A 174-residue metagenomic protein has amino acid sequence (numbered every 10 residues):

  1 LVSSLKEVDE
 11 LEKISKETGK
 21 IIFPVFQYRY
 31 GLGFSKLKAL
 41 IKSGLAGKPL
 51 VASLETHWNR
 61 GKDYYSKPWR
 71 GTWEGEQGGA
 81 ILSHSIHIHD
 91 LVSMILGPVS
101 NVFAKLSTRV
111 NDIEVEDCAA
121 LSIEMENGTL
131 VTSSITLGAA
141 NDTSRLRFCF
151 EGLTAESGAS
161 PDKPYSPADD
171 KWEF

Functional and structural regions predicted by a protein language model:
L1-R29, G44: Beta-strand-loop-alpha-helix segment that lines the small-molecule cofactor/substrate pocket of alpha/beta enzymes
V2-S4, R29, L106-T108, G138-A139 (+1 more regions): Conserved beta-strand edge residues that scaffold enzyme active sites
E17-T18, K48, P98, E151: Structured helix-beta-strand junction loops
Y28-D112: Predominantly a Rossmann-like dinucleotide-binding segment in NAD(P)-dependent oxidoreductases
N111-E116, E126-F174: NAD(P)-dinucleotide binding in Rossmann-like oxidoreductases
